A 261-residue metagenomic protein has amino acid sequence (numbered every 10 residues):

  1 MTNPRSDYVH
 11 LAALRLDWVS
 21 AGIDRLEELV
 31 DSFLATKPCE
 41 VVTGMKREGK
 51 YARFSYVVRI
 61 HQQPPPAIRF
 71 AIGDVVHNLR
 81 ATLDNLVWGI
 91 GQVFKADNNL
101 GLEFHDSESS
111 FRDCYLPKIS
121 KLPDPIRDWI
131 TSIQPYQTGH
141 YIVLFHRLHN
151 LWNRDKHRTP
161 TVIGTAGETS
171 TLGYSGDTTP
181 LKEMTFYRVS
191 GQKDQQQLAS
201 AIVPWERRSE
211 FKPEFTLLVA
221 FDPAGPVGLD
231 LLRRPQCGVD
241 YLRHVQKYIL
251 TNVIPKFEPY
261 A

Functional and structural regions predicted by a protein language model:
M1-A261: Acidic, Ser/Thr/Gly/Pro-rich intrinsically disordered interaction regions
